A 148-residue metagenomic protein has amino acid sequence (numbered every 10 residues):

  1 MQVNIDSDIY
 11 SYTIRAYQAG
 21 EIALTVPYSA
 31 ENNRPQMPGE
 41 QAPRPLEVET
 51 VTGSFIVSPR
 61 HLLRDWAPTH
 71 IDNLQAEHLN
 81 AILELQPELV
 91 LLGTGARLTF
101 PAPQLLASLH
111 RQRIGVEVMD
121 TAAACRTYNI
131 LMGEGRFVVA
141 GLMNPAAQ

Functional and structural regions predicted by a protein language model:
M1-L74, G133-Q148: Non-catalytic interface/targeting segments
D65-R136: Feature captures the catalytic cores and cofactor-binding loops of soluble hydro-lyases/lyases that act on carboxylate
